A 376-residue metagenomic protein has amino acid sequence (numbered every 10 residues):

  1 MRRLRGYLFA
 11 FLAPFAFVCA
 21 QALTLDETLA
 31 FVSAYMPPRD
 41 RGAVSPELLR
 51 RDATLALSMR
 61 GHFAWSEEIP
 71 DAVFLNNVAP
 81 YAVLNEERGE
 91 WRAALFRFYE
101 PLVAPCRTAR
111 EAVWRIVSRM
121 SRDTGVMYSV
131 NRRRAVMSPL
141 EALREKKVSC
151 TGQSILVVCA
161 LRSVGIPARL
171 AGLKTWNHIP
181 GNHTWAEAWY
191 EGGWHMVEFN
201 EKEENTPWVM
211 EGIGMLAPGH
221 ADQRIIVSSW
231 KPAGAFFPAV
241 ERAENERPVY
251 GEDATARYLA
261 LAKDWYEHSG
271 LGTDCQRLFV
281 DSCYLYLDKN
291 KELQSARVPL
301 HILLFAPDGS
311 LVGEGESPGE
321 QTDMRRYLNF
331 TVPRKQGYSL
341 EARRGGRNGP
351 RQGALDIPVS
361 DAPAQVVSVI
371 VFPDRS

Functional and structural regions predicted by a protein language model:
M1-G6: Positively charged n-region of N-terminal signal peptides that target proteins for export
Y7-A16: Bacterial N-terminal signal peptides
V18-A22: Boundary at the C-terminal end of the N-terminal hydrophobic targeting segment
L23-E145, G181: Secondary-structure boundary elements
A104, T108-A109, M127, E145 (+3 more regions): Acidic, metal-dependent phosphodiester-chemistry machinery of nucleic-acid enzymes
I116, K146-A171, A186: Cysteine-centered nucleophilic/redox motifs
S129-V130, S163, K174-P180, T184 (+1 more regions): His-Asp-centered catalytic microenvironments across diverse enzyme cores, prominently the transglutaminase-like
Q321, G345-R375: Structured interaction patches on ligand/partner-binding surfaces of diverse proteins
